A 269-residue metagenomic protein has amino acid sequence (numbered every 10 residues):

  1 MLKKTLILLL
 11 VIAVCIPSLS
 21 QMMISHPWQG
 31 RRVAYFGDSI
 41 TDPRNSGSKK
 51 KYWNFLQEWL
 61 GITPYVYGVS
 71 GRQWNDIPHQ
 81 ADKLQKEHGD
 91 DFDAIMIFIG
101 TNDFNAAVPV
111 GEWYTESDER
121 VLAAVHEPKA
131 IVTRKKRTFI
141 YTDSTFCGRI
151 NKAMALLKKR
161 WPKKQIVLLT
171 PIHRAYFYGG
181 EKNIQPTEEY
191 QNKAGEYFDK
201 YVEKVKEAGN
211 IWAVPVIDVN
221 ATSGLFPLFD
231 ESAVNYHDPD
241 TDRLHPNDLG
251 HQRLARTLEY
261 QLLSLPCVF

Functional and structural regions predicted by a protein language model:
M1-T5: Positively charged n-region of N-terminal signal peptides that target proteins for export
L6, S25-P27, L56-E58, K158 (+1 more regions): A generic structural signal for short, solvent-exposed coil/turn residues that cap or connect secondary-structure
L9-L10, P78, A155: A periodicity- and composition-biased signal for non-globular, repetitive helical segments
L10, V14-S18: Hydrophobic core
A13-V14, S48, A175: Alpha-helical transmembrane segments and their juxtamembrane interfaces
C15-I16, K50, T115: Hydrophobic alpha-helical membrane context
S20-S70, N75-D90, I95, D230-S232: Serine-esterase "nucleophile elbow" of acetyl-processing enzymes
W59, A81-F269: Alpha-helical cap/lid subdomain in secreted, periplasmic, or secretory-pathway luminal O-acyl-processing enzymes
